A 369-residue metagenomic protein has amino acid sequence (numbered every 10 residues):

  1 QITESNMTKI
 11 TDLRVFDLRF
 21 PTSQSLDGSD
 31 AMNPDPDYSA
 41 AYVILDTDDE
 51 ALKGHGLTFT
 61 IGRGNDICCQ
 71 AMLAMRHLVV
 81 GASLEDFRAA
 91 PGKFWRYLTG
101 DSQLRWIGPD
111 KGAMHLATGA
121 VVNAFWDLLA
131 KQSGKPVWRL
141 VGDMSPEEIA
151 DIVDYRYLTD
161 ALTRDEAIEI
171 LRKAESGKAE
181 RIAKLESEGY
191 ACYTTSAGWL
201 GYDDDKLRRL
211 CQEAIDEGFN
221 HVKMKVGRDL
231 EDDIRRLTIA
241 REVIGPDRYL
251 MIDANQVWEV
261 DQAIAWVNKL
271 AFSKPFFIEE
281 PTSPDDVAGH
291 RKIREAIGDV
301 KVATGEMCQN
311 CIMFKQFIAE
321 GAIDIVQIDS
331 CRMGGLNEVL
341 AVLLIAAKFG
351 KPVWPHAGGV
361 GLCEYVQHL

Functional and structural regions predicted by a protein language model:
Q1-N6: Short, Lys/Arg-enriched N-terminal segments with co-localized hydrophobic residues within the first ~10-30 amino acids
M7-L250, N255-I264, N268-F272: N-terminal capping/lid subdomain adjacent to the active-site entrance of alpha/beta enzymes
T8-T11, V15-F20, A40, N337 (+2 more regions): Flexible C-terminal active-site loop/helix
K223-V360, E364: Catalytic core of soluble alpha/beta enzymes
